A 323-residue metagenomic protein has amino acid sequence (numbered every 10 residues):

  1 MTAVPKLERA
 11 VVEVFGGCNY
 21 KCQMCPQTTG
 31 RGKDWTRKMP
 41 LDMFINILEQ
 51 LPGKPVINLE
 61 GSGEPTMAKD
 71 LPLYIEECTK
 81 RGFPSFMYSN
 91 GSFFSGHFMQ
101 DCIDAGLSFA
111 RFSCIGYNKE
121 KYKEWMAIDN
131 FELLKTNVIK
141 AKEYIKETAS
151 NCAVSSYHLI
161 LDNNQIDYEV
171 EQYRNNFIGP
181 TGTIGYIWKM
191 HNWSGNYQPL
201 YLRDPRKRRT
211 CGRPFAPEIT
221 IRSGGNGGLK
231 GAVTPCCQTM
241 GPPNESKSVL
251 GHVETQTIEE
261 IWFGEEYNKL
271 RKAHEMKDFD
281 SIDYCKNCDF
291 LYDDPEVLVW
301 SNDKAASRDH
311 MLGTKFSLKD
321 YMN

Functional and structural regions predicted by a protein language model:
M1-F109, E124-W125, E132, T136 (+2 more regions): Conserved alpha-helical substructure of the radical SAM core
M1-K6, T28, A232-V233, T239-N323: Flexible mid-to-C-terminal extensions adjoining Fe-S/redox cofactors in radical SAM and related proteins
V12, G16-N19, P205, N244 (+1 more regions): Processing junctions and N-termini across compartments
G17-N19, G30-G32, P65, S92-F93 (+9 more regions): Short, solvent-exposed loop/turn segments at secondary-structure junctions
C18, C22-C25, C211, C236-C237 (+1 more regions): Short cysteine clusters
K33, K123-A127, Y197-P205: Surface-exposed cleft-lining segments at the edges of enzyme active sites
P52-E60, R81-Y88, I103-N118, E132-R203 (+3 more regions): Conserved C-terminal portion of the radical SAM core fold that forms the substrate/S-adenosylmethionine-binding
P205-G212: Short Gly/Pro-enriched turn/cap motifs at secondary-structure boundaries
